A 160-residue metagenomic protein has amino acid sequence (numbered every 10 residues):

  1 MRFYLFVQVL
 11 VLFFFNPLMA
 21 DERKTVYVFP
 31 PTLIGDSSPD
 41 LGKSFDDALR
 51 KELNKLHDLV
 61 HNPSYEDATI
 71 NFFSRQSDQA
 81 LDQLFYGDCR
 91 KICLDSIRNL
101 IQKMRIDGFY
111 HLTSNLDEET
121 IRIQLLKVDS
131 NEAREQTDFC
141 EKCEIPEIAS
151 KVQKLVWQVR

Functional and structural regions predicted by a protein language model:
M1-A20: Classical Sec-dependent N-terminal signal peptides that target proteins to the secretory pathway
N16, F29-P30: Hydrophobic alpha-helix-in-membranes signature
A20-Y27, L41, F45-D47, K55 (+3 more regions): C-terminal/domain-edge helix-coil "capping" segments
P30-S37: Short polar catalytic/cofactor-binding loops
T32, Q79-A80, N131: Generic signal for short, ordered secondary-structure residues within or immediately flanking folded domains
P39-R90: N-terminal segment of the mature soluble domain
G108-Y110: Well-ordered beta-strand positions
